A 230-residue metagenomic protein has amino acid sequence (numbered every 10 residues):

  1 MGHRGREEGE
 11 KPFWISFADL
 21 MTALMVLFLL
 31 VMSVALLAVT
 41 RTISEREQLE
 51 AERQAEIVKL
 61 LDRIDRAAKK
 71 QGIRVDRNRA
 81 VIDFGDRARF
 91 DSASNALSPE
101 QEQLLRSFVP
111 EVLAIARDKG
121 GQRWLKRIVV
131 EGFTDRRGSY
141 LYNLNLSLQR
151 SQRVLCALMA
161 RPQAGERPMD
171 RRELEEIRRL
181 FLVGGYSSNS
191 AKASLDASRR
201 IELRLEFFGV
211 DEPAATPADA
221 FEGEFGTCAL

Functional and structural regions predicted by a protein language model:
M1-G72: Short terminal targeting/anchoring segments
E56, L60, Q101-L104, F108-V112 (+1 more regions): Stable alpha-helical elements in mature extracytoplasmic
K70, R77-R79, G85, S92 (+3 more regions): Extracytoplasmic
I73, R117-Q122, L174, K192-S194: Surface-exposed acidic, glycine-flexible loop patches that form ligand/cofactor-binding and adhesion interfaces
D76-F108, R137-Y142: Short, solvent-exposed beta-strand/turn patches at coil↔beta or beta↔helix junctions that act as interaction loops
F90, S94-I128, M159, Q163-M169 (+2 more regions): Periplasmic peptidoglycan-binding/anchoring modules of Gram-negative envelope and division proteins
P99, V129-A214: Periplasmic OmpA-like peptidoglycan-binding domain that tethers envelope proteins to the cell wall
A215-L230: Short, cationic low-complexity segments
